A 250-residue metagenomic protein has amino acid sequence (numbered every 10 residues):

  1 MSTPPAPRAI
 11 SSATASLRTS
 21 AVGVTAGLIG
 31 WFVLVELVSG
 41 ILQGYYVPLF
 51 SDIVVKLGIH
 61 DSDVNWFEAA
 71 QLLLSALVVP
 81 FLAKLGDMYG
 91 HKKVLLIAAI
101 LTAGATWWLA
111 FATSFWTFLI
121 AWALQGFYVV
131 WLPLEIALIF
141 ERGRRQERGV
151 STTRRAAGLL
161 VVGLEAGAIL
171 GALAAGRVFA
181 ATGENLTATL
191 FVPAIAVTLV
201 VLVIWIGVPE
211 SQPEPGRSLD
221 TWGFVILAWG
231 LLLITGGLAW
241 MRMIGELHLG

Functional and structural regions predicted by a protein language model:
G23-A69, V78-L82, T117, L132-I136: Extracytoplasmic
K56, I100-T113: C-terminal ends and interior cores of transmembrane alpha-helices in multi-pass membrane transporters/permeases
L77-H91: Helix-to-loop junctions at the C-terminal end of transmembrane segments in multipass secondary transporters
K92-L95, T102, F118: Primarily marks hydrophobic transmembrane alpha-helices of the MFS/SLC 12-helix fold
G104-W108, W116-Q125: Paired small-residue
V130-E147: Intracellular juxtamembrane helix-capping segments at the cytosolic ends of symmetry-related transmembrane helices
G167-A180: Small-residue (Gly/Pro/Ala) motifs that create kinks and tight helix-helix packing interfaces
R177-G250: Hydrophobic transmembrane-helix bundles of small-molecule transporters
